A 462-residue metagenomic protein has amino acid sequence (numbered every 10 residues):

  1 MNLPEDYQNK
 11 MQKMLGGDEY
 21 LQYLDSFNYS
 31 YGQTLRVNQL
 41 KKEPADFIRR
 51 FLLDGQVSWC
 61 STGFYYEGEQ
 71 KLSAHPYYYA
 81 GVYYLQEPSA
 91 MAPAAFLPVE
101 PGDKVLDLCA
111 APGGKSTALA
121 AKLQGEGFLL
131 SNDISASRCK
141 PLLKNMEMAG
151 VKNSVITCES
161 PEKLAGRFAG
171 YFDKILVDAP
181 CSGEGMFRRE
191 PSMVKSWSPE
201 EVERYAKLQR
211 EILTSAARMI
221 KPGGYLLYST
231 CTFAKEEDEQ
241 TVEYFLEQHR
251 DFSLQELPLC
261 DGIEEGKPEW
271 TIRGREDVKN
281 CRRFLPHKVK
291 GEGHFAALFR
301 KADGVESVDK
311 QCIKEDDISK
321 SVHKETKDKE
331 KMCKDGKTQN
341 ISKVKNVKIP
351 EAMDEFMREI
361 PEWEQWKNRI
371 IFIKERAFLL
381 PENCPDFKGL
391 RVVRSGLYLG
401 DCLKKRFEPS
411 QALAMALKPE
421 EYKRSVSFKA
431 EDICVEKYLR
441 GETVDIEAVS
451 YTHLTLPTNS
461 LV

Functional and structural regions predicted by a protein language model:
M1-I48, E292, A302-L454: Polybasic, low-complexity RNA-engagement segments
D103-C109: Conserved class I S-adenosyl-L-methionine
P112-Q124: Conserved SAM-binding loop of SAM-dependent methyltransferases across substrates and taxa, primarily the Class I
Q124, I220-K221: Helix-to-beta-strand junctions that scaffold the AdoMet/dcAdoMet cofactor pocket in Class I SAM-dependent enzymes
S137, V177-T214, C231-D238: Mobile active-site "lid"/loop adjacent to the S-adenosyl-L-methionine
L143-R167: S-adenosyl-L-methionine
G166-K174: A short acidic, Gly/Pro-enriched loop at the edge of an enzyme's catalytic core that lines a small-molecule cofactor
H453-V462: Single conserved hydrophobic/aromatic residue that forms the stacking wall/gate of nucleotide- or nucleobase-binding
